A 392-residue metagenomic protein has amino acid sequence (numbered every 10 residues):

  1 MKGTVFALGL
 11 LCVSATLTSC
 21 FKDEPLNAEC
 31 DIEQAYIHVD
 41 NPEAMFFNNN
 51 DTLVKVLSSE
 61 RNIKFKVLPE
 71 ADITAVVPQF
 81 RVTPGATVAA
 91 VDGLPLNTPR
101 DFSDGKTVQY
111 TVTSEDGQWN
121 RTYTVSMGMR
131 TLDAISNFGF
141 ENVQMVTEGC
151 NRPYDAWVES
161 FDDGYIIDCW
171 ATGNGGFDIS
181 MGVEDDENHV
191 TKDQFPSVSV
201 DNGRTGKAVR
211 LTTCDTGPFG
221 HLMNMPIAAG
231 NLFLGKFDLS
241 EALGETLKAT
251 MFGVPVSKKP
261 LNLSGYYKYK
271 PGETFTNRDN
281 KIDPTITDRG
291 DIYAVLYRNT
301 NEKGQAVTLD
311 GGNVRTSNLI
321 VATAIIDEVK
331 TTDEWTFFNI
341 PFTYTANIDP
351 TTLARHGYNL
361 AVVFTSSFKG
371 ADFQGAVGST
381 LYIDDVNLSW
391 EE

Functional and structural regions predicted by a protein language model:
M1-D31: Bacterial Sec-dependent N-terminal signal peptides
C20-F138: Beta-rich interaction/scaffold domains
T111, G139, N262-K268, Y293-V295 (+4 more regions): Residues within well-ordered beta-strands of beta-sheet-rich folds
M129-D186: Extracellular carbohydrate-recognition regions
V200-F219: Short carbohydrate-recognition loop motifs
D215-E302: Extracellular-facing segments of soluble proteins and assemblies that are Gly/Ser/Thr-biased and enriched in aromatics
N301-A354, A376: Extracellular carbohydrate recognition and processing domains and analogous Trp-centered ligand-binding platforms
T352-G357, S367-W390: Extracellular carbohydrate recognition
